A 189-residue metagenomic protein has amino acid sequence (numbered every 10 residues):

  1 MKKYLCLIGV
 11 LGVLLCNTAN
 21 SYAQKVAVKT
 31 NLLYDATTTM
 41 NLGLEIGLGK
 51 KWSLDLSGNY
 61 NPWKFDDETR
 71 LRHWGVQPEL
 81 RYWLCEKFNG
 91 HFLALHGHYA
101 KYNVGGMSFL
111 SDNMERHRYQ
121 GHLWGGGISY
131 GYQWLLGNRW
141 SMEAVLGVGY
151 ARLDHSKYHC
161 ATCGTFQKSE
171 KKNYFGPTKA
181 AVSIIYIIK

Functional and structural regions predicted by a protein language model:
N17-A23: Sec/Tat signal peptide C-region and signal peptidase I cleavage site
Q24-V26, A36-T38, R70-V76, N89 (+2 more regions): Residues that define the transmembrane beta-barrel architecture of outer-membrane proteins
V26, K51-L54, F88, N138-M142: Repeated loop/turn-to-beta-strand initiation elements of outer-membrane beta-barrel proteins
V28-T30, L44, L56-G58, P78 (+4 more regions): Membrane-embedded beta-strand positions of outer-membrane beta-barrel proteins
L32-A36, G58-K64, Y82, G97-N103 (+2 more regions): Transmembrane beta-strands of outer-membrane beta-barrel pores
L33, E45, R81-C85, G131-Q133 (+1 more regions): Transmembrane beta-barrel domains of outer membrane proteins
N59-H73, K101-H122, D154-N173: Flexible, solvent-exposed loop segments that connect beta-strands
W83, Y174-K189: Outer-membrane beta-barrel "beta-signal"
